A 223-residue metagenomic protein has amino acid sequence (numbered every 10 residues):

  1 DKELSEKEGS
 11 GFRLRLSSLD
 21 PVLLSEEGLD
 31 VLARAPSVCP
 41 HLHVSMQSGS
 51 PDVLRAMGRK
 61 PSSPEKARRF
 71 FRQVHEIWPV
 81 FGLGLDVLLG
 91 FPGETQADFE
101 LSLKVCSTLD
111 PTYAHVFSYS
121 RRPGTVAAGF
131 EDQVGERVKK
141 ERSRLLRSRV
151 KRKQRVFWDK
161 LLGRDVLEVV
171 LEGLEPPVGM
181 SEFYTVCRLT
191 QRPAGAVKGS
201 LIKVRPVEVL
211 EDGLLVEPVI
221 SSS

Functional and structural regions predicted by a protein language model:
D1, E26-P40, E94-P111, E136-E141 (+1 more regions): Short, electropositive alpha-helical surface patch
D1-Q96: Conserved SAM/AdoMet-binding glycine-rich loop
D1-S10, A56, K60, Y119-R152: Radical SAM enzyme [4Fe-4S]-AdoMet core and its adjacent flexible, acidic and glycine-rich loops/tails across
L16, V44, D86, C106 (+4 more regions): Conserved, mostly hydrophobic/aromatic
S18, M46-S48, L85-L89, S118 (+4 more regions): Active-site proximal loops enriched in glycine and acidic residues that flank catalytic Cys/His/Asp and coordinate
V74, C106, L146-V150: Hydrophobic alpha-helical packing residues
D110-R122: RNase H-like polynucleotidyl transferase catalytic core
G129-S223: Terminal RNA-binding accessory module
